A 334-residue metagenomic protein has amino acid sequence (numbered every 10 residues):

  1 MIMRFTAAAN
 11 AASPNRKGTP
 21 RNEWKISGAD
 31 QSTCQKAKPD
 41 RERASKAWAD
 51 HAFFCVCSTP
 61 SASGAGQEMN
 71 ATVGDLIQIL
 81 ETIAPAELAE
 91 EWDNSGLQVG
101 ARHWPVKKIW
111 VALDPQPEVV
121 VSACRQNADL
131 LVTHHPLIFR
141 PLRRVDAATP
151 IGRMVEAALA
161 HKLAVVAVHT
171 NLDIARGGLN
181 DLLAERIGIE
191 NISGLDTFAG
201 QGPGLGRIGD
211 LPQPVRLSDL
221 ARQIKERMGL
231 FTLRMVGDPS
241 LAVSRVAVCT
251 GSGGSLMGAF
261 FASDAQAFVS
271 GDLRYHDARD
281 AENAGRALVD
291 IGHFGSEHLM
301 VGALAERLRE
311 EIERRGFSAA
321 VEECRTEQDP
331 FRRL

Functional and structural regions predicted by a protein language model:
M3, E23, D30-T33: Cationic, amphipathic, low-complexity segments that mediate targeting or membrane/lipid association
R4-A12: Hydrophobic, low-acid, alpha-helix-prone terminal segments
F5, F53-F54: Aromatic (phenylalanine/tyrosine) cluster motif
C34, C55-C57: Cysteine-centered motifs
C57-L334: Hydrophobic structural segments
